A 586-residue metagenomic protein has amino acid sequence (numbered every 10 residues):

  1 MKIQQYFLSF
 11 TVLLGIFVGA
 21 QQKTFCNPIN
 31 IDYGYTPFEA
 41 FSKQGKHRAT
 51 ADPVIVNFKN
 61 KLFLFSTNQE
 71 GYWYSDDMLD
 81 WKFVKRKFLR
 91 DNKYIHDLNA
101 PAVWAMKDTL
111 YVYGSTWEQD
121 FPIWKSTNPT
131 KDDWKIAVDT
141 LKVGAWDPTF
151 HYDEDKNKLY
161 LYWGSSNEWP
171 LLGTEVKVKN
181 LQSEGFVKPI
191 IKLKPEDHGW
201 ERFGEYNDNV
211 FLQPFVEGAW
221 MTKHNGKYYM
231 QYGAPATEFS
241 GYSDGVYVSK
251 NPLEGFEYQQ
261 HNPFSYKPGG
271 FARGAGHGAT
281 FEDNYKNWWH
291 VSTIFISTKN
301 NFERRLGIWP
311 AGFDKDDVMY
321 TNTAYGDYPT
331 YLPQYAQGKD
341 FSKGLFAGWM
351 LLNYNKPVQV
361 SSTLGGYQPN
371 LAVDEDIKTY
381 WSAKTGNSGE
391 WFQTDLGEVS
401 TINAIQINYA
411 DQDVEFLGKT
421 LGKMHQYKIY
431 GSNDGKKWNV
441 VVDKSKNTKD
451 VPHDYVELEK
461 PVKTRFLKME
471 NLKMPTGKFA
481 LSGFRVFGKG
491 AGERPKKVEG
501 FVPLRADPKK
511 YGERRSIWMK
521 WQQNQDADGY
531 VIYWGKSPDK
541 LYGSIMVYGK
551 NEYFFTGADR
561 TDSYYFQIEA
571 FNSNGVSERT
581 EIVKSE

Functional and structural regions predicted by a protein language model:
Q21-F211, K223-G270, Y285, T293-G338 (+1 more regions): Beta-rich carbohydrate-recognition and catalytic domains
D77, N251, S432-K437, W534-K540 (+1 more regions): Change "in extracellular beta-sheet-rich domains … of secreted and cell-surface proteins" to "in beta-sheet-rich domains
L172-E184, G338-E375: Predominantly extracellular/luminal regions of secreted and cell-surface proteins, especially disulfide-bonded
D374-V442, P452-G512, K520-Q523: Aromatic, loop-rich ligand-recognition surfaces of beta-strand-rich domains
S388, T448-H453, M546-F554: Short, solvent-exposed loop/turn segments in extracellular or other extracytoplasmic domains
Y430-G431, D526-I545, G549: Extracellular low-complexity, O-glycosylation-prone stalks/linkers
R494, F571-E586: Extracellular fibronectin type III
F555-S577: Beta-strand-rich modules
